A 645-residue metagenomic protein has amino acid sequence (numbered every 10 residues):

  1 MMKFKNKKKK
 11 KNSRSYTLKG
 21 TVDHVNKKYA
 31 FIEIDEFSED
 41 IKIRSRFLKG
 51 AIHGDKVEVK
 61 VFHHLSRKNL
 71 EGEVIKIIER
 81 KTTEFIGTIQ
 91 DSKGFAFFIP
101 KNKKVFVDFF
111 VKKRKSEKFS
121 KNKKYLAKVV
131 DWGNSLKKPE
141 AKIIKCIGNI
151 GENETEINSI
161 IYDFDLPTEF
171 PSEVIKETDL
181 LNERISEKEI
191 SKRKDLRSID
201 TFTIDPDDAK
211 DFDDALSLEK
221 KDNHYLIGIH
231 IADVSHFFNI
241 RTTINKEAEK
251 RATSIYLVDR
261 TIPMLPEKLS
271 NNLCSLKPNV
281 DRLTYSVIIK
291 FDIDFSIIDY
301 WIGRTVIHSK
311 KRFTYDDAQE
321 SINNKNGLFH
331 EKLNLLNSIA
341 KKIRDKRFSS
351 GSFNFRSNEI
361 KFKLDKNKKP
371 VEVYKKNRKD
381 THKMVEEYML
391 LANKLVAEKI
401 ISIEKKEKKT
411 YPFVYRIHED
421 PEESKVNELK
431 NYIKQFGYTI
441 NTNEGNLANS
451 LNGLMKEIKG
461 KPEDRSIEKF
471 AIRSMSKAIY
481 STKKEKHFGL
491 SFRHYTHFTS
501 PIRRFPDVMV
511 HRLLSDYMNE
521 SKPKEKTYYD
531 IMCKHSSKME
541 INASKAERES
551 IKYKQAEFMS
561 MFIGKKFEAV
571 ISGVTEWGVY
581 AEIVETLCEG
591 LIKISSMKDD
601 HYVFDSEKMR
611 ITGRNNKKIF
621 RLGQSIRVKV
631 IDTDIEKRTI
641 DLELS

Functional and structural regions predicted by a protein language model:
M1-L18, R44-H53, E58-T83, A127-K128 (+2 more regions): Short boundary/loop segments of OB/S1/cold-shock single-stranded nucleic-acid-binding domains
K10-K27, I75-G94, I563-W577, V628-K629: Structural detector for short beta-strands of small beta-barrel domains
R14, L18, K112, K118-K121 (+7 more regions): Electropositive polyanion-binding surfaces
D23-Y29, H64-L65, E79-T82, S92-G94 (+4 more regions): Short, conserved beta-turn/loop elements at beta-strand boundaries and strand-helix junctions
Y29, E84-L126: Structured, charged N-terminal subsegments at the starts of enzyme catalytic cores and at intra-chain domain/subunit
A30-I34, V59-V61, F97-P100, A127-V129 (+2 more regions): SH3/SH3-like beta-barrel fold
E36-A51, N102-K118, L587-I619: Beta-strand/loop nucleic-acid-binding surfaces
I75-G94, K145-E169, L257: Short peripheral tails and domain-boundary helices/loops at the edges of structured domains
